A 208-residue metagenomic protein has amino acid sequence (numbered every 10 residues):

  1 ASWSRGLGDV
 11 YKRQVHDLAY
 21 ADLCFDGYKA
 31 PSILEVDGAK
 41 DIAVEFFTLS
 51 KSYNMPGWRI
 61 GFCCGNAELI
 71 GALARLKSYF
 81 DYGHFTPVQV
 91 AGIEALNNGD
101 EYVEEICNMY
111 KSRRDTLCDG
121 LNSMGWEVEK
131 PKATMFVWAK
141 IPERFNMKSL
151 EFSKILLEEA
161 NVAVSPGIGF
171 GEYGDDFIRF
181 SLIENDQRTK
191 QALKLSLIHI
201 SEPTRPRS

Functional and structural regions predicted by a protein language model:
A1-Y11, I198-S208: Single conserved hydrophobic/aromatic residue that forms the stacking wall/gate of nucleotide- or nucleobase-binding
R5, D9, Y20-M55: Active-site pre-lysine segment of PLP-dependent enzymes
V15-H16, Y82, K130, V164-P166: Hydrophobic residues in well-ordered beta-strands that form the structural core
V36, K40-K111, D115-M124: Conserved core segment of the aminotransferase class I/II
N66-A67, N97, P142, I183-N185: Residue-level recognition of strand-loop junctions within catalytic nucleotide-signaling folds
I93, M109-C118, V128-I141, G174: Conserved glycine-rich beta-strand-loop-beta hairpin in the small C-terminal domain of fold type I
N146-M147, I155-S165, G169-S201: PLP-dependent enzyme catalytic core of the Aspartate aminotransferase-like
